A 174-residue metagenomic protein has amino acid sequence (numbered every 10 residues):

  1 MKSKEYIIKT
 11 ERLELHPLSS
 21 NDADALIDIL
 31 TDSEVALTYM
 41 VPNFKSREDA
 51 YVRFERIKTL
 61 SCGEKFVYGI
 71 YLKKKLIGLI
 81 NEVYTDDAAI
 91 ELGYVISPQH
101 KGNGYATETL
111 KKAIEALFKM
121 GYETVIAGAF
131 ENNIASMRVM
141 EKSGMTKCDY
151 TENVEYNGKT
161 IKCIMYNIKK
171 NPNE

Functional and structural regions predicted by a protein language model:
M1-L37, V67-E174: Acyl-donor (CoA/ACP) binding surface of acyl/acetyltransferases
E34-R56: Conserved GNAT-fold acetyl-CoA-binding loop/helix
K58-G63: Short loop/turn motifs at secondary-structure junctions and domain boundaries
